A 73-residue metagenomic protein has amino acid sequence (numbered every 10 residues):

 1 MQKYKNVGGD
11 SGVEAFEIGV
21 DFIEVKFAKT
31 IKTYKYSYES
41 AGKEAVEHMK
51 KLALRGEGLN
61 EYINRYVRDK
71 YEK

Functional and structural regions predicted by a protein language model:
M1-K73: A charge-rich, low-complexity, intrinsically flexible signal that marks solvent-exposed coils, linkers, repeats
